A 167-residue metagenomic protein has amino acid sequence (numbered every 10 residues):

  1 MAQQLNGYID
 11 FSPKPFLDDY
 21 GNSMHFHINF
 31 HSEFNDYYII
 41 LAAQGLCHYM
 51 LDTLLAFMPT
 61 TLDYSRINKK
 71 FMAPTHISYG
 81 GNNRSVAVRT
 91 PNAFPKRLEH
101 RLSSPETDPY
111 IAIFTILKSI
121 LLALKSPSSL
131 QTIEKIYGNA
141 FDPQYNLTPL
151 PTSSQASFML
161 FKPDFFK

Functional and structural regions predicted by a protein language model:
M1-S12, F34-K167: C-terminal accessory/tail domains of diverse enzymes
S12-S32: Histidine-centered divalent-metal-coordination microenvironment in nucleic-acid enzymes
